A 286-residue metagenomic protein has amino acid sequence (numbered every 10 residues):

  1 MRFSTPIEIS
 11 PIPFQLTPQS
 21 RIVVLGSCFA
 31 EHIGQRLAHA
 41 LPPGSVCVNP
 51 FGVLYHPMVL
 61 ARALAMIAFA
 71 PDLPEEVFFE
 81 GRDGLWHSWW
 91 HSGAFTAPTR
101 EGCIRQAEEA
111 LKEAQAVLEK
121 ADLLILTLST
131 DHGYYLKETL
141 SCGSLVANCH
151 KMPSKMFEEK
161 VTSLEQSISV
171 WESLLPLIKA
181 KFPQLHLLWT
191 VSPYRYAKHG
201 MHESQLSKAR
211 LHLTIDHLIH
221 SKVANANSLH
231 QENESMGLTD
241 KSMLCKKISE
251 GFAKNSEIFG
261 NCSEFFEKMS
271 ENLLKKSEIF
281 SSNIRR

Functional and structural regions predicted by a protein language model:
M1-G237, C262, I284-R286: Extracellular glycan-modifying ectodomains
S242-S277, S281: Cationic, amphipathic, low-complexity segments that mediate targeting or membrane/lipid association
